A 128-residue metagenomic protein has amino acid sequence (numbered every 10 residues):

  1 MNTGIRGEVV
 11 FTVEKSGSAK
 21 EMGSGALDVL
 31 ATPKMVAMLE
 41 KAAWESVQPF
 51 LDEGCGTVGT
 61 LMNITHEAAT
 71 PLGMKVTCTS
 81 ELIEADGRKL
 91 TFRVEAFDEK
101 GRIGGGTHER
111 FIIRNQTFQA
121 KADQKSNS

Functional and structural regions predicted by a protein language model:
M1-L30: Catalytic strand-loop segment that frames the active site of acyl-thioester-processing enzymes
A26, L30-K34, T91, I113: Residues at secondary-structure transition points
W44-T77: Hydrophobic beta-strand-centered segment that forms part of the acyl-chain substrate-binding groove
I64-E99: Hydrophobic beta-sheet segments that form the core/acyl-binding groove of ACP/CoA-dependent acyl-chain-processing
E95, H108-E109: Residue-level structural signal for beta-strand termini and adjacent loop
E109-S128: C-terminal output/interaction extensions
